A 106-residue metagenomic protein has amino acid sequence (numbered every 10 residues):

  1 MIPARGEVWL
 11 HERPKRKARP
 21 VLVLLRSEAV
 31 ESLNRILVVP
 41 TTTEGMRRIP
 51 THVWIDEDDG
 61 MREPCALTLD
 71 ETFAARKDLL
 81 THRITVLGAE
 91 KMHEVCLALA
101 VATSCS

Functional and structural regions predicted by a protein language model:
M1, E57-S106: C-terminal terminal-subdomain/extension
M1-I2, E44: Short linear motifs in intrinsically disordered
K17-E57: Compact nucleic-acid interaction/catalytic patches
